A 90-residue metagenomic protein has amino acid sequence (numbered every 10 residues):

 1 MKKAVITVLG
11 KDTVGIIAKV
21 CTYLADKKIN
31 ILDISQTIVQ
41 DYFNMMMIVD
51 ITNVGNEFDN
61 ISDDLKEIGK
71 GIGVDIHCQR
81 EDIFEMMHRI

Functional and structural regions predicted by a protein language model:
M1-I90: A conserved regulatory-domain signal marking ACT and ACT-like small-molecule sensing domains and adjacent regulatory
